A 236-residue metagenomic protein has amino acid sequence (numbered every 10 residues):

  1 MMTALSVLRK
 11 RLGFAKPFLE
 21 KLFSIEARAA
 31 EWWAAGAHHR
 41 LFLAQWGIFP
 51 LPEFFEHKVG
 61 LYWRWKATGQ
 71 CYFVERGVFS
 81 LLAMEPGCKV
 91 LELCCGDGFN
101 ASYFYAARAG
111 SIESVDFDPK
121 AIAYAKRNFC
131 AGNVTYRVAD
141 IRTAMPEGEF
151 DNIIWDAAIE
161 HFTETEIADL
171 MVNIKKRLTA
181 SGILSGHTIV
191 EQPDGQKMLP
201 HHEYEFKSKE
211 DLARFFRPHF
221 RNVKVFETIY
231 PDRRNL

Functional and structural regions predicted by a protein language model:
M2-P86, L91-M145, F162-D169, N173 (+1 more regions): Class I (Rossmann-like) S-adenosyl-L-methionine-dependent methyltransferase catalytic domain, capturing the SAM-binding
G87, F150-D151: Local beta-strand N-terminus motif with an aromatic residue
I154: A conserved beta-strand element that flanks and buttresses the S-adenosyl-L-methionine
A157-A158: Short catalytic micro-motifs in class I SAM-dependent methyltransferases
